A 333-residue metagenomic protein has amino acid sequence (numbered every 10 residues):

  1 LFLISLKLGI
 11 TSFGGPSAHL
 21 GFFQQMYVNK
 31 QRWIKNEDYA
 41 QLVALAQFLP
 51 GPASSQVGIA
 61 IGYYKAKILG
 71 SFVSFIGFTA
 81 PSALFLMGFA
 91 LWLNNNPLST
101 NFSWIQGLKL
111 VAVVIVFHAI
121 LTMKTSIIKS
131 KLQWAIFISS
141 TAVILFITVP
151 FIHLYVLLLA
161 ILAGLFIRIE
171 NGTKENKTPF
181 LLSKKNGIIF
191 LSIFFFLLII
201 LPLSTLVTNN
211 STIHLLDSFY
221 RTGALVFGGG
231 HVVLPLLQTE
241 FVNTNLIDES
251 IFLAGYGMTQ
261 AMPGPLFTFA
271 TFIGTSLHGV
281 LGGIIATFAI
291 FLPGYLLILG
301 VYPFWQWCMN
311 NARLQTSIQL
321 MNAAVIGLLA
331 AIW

Functional and structural regions predicted by a protein language model:
L1-L49, A60-M262, L266-W333: Multi-pass membrane proteins that catalyze or facilitate reactions on polyprenyl-/lipid-phosphate substrates and their
P52-A53: Short, composition-biased linear "edge" segments at structural boundaries
